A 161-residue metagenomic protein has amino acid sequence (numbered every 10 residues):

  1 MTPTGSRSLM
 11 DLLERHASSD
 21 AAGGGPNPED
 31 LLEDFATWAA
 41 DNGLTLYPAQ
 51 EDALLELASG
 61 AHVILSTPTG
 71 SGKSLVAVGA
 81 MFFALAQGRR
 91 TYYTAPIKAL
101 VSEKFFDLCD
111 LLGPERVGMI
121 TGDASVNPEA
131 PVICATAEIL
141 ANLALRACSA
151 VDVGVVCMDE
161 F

Functional and structural regions predicted by a protein language model:
T2-A49: Pre-P-loop entry segment of helicase/translocase ATPase cores
L32, A36-A39, G43-F161: Conserved P-loop/Walker A NTP-binding site and adjacent catalytic elements of P-loop NTPases
